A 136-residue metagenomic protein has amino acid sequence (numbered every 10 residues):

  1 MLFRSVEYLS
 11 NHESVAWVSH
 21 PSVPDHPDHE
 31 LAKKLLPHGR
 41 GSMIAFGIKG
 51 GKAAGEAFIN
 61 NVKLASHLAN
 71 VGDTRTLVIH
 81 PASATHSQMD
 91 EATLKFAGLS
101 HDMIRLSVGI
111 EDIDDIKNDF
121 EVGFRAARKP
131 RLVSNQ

Functional and structural regions predicted by a protein language model:
M1-L2: Short, small-residue-biased leader/transition segments that mark boundaries at the very start of proteins
S5, L9, F120-G123: Hydrophobic alpha-helical packing residues
V6-V18: Short acidic amphipathic segments
E7-S10, L36, G98: Structural motif
E13-V15, R40-G41, S100-H101: Short coil/turn connectors at secondary-structure junctions
W17-H86: Conserved PLP-binding catalytic core of the aspartate aminotransferase-like
N60, T76-Q136: PLP-dependent enzyme catalytic core of the Aspartate aminotransferase-like
